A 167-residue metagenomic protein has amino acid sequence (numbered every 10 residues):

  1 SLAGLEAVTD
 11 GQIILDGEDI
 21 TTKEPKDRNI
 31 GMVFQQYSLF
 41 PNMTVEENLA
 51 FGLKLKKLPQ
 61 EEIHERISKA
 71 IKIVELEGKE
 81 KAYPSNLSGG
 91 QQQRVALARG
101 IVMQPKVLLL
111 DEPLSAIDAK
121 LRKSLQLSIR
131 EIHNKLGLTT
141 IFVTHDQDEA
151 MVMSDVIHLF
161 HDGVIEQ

Functional and structural regions predicted by a protein language model:
A3: Helix-to-loop junction immediately C-terminal to a conserved catalytic motif
E6-A7, K54: A position-specific signal in ABC ATPase nucleotide-binding domains
G11-E18: Conserved ABC transporter NBD signature motif
K23-G31, Q35-Q167: ABC ATPase nucleotide-binding domains
